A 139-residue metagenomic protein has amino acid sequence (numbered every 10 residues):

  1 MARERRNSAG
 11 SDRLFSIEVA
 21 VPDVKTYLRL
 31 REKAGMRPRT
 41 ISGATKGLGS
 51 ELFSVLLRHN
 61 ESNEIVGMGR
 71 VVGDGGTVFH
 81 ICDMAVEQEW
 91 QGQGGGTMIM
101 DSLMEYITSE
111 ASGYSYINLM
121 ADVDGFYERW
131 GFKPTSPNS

Functional and structural regions predicted by a protein language model:
A2-S42, N138: Short amphipathic alpha-helix that is part of the acyltransferase structural core
G43-E61, V66-A85: A conserved beta-strand-loop-helix scaffold within acyl/acetyltransferase catalytic domains
R58, M100-I107: Short, well-ordered amphipathic alpha-helices
H80, G94, G113-S115: Short loop/turn motifs at secondary-structure junctions
W90, G94-S102: Conserved acetyl-CoA pyrophosphate-binding loop and the N-cap/start of the following alpha-helix in GNAT-like
S109-S115, M120-S139: Conserved active-site alpha-helix within GNAT-family acetyltransferase domains
